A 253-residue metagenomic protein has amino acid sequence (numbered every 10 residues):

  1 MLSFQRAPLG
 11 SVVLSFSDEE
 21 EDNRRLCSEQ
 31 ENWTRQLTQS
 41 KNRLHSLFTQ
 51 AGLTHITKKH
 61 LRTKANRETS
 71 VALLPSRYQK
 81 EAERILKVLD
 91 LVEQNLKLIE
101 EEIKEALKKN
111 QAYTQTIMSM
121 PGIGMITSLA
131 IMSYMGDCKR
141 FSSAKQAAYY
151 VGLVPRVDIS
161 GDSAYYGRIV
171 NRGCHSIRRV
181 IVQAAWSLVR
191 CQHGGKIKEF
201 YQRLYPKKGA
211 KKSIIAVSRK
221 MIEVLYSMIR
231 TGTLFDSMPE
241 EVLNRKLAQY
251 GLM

Functional and structural regions predicted by a protein language model:
M1-L26, R62-S76: A short, charged helix-loop
L2, A82, I131, V180-A185 (+2 more regions): Short alpha-helical scaffolding segments that buttress acidic/His motifs in well-ordered protein cores
A7-S11, S40-K41, L96, G136-R140 (+2 more regions): Short helix-capping/linker segments at secondary-structure and domain boundaries
D22-R24, E29-Q30, S76-Q79, Y165-Y166 (+1 more regions): Short hinge/gating elements
C27-T116, V242-R245: Glycine-rich, often acidic, oxyanion-interacting loops/wings at catalytic, nucleic-acid, or phospho-protein interfaces
T116-S119, M125, L129-P206, A210: Phosphate-backbone recognition surface of nucleic-acid-processing proteins
D162, F200-M253: Low-complexity, acidic/Ser/Thr- and charged residue-rich accessory regions of DNA metabolism proteins
